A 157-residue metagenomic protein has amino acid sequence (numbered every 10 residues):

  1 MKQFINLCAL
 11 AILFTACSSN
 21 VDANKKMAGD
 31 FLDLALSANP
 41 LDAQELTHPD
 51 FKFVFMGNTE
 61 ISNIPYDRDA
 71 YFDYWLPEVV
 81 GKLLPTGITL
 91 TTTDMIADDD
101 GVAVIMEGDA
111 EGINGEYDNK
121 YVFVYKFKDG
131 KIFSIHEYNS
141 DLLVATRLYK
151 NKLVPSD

Functional and structural regions predicted by a protein language model:
M1-I5: Positively charged n-region of N-terminal signal peptides that target proteins for export
C8-L41, E45, K150-D157: Short, low-complexity N-terminal intrinsically disordered segments enriched in polar/charged residues
C17-N20, L76-D157: A beta-strand edge to alpha-helix "cap/lid" segment located at domain peripheries
A28, D42-Q44, F51, Y71 (+3 more regions): Hydrophobic pocket/interface hotspot
L34, G57-I61, A110: Short histidine/acidic/glycine/proline-rich micro-motifs that form metal- and phosphate-coordinating active-site loops
P49-A97: A solvent-exposed, acidic/Ser-Thr-rich amphipathic alpha-helical stretch
